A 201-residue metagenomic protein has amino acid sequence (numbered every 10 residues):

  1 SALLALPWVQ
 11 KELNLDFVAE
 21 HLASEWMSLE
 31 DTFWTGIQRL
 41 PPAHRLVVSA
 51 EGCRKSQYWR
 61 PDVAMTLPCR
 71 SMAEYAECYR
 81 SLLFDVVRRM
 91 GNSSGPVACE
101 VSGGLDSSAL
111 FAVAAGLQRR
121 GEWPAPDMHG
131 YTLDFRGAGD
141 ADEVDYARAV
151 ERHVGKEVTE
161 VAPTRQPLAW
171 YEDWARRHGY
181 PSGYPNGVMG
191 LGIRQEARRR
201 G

Functional and structural regions predicted by a protein language model:
S1-R70: N-terminal segments that mediate ammonia production and transfer in glutamine-dependent amidotransferase systems
V9, A50, D62-G201: ATP-dependent adenylate-handling active sites, centered on carboxylate activation for C-N bond formation
